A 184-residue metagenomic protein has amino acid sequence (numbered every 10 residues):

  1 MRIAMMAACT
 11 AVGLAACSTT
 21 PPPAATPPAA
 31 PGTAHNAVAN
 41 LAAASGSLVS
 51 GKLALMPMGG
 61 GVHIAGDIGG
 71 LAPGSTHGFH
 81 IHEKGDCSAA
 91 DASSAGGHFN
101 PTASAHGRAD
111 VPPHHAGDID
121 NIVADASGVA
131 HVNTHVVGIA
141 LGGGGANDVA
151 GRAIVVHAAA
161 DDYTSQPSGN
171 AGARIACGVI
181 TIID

Functional and structural regions predicted by a protein language model:
R2-M5, A15-D184: N-terminal leader/targeting pre-sequences
